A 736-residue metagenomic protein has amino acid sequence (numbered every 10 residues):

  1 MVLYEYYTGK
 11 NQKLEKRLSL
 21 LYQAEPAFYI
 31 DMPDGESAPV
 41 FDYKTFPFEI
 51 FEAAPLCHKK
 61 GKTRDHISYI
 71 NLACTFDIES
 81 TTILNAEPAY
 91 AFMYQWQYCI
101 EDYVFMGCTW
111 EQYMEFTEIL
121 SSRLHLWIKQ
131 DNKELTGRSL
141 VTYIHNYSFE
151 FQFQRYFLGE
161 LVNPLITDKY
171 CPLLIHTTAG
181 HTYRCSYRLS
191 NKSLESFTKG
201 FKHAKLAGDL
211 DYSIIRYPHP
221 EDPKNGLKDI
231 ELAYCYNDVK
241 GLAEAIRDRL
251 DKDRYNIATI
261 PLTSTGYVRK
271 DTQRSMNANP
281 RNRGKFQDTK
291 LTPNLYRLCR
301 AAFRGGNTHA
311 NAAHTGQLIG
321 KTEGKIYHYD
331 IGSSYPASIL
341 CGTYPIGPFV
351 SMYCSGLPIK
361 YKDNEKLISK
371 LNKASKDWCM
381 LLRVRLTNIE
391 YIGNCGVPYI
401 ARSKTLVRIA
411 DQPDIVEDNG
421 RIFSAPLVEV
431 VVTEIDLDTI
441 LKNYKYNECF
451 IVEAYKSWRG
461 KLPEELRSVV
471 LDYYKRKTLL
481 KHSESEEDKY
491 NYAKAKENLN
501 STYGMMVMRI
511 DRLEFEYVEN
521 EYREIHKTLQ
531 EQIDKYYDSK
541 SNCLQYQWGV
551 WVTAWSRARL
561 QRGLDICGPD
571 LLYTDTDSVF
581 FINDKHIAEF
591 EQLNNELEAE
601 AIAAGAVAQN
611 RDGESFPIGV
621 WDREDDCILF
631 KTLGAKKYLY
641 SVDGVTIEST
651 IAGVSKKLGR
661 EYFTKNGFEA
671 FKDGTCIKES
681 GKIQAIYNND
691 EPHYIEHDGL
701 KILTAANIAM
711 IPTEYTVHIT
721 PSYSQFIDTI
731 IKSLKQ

Functional and structural regions predicted by a protein language model:
M1-V2, Q736: Initiator methionine at the very start of the polypeptide chain
V2-C74, I78: N-terminal accessory regions of nucleic-acid-interacting proteins
I83-Q736: Conserved acidic
